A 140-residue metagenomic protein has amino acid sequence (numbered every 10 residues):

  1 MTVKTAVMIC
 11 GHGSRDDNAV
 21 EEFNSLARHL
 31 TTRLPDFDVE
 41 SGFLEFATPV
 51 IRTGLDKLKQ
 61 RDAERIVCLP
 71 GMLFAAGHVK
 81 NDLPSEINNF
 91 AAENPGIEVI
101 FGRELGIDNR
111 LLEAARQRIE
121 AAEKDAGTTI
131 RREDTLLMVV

Functional and structural regions predicted by a protein language model:
M1-V140: Active-site-proximal alpha-helix that buttresses catalytic centers in soluble enzyme cores
